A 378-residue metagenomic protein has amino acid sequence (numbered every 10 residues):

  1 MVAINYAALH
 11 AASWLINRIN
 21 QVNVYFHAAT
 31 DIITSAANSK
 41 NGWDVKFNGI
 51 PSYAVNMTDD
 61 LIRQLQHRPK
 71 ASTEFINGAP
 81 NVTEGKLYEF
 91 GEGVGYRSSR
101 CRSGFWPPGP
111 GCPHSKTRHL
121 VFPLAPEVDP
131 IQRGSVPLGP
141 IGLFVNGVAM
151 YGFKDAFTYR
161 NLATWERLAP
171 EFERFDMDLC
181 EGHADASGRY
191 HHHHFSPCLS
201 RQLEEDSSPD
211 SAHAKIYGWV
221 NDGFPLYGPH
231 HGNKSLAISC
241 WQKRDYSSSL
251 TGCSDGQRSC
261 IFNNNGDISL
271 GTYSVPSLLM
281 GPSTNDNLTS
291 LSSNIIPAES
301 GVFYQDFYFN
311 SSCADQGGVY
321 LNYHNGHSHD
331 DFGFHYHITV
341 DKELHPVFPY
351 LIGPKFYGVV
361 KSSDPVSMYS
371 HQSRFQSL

Functional and structural regions predicted by a protein language model:
V2-E171: Solvent-exposed N-terminal domain segments of exported/luminal and surface proteins
R100-G104, R167-L179, S311-H324: Short linear interaction motifs
S115, D185-S187, H329-F334: Extracellular interaction modules
V121, H191-H193, H337: Residues within well-ordered beta-strands of beta-sheet-rich folds
P130, C198-L203, K342-Y350: Short loop/beta submotifs within extracellular cysteine-rich repeat domains
Q132-F224, H230-N233: Extracellular-facing segments of soluble proteins and assemblies that are Gly/Ser/Thr-biased and enriched in aromatics
F224, P229, N233-L378: Extended, compositionally biased non-globular segments
